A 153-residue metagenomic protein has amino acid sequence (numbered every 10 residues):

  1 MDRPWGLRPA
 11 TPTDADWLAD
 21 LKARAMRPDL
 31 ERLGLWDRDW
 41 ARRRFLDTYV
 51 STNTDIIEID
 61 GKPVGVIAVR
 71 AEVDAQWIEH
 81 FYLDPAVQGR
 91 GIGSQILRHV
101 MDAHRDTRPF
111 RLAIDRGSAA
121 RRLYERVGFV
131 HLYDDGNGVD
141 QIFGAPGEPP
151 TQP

Functional and structural regions predicted by a protein language model:
W5-D20: A short beta-loop-alpha structural element at the N-terminal edge of CoA-dependent acyl/N-acetyltransferase catalytic
A10, F81-L83, I114: Hydrophobic adenine-recognition pocket in adenosine-nucleotide-binding enzymes
M26-L46: Conserved GNAT-fold acetyl-CoA-binding loop/helix
L46-I56, G65: A short helix-loop-beta-strand connector motif used in the catalytic cores of GNAT acetyltransferases and, in some
K62-A71, W77-Y82: Conserved beta-strand in the GNAT
L83, G89-D102, R121-R126: Conserved acetyl-CoA-binding loop-helix of GNAT-fold acetyltransferases
Q88, R111-R122, G136-G144: Conserved beta-strand-loop-alpha-helix junction that forms the acyl-donor binding cleft
